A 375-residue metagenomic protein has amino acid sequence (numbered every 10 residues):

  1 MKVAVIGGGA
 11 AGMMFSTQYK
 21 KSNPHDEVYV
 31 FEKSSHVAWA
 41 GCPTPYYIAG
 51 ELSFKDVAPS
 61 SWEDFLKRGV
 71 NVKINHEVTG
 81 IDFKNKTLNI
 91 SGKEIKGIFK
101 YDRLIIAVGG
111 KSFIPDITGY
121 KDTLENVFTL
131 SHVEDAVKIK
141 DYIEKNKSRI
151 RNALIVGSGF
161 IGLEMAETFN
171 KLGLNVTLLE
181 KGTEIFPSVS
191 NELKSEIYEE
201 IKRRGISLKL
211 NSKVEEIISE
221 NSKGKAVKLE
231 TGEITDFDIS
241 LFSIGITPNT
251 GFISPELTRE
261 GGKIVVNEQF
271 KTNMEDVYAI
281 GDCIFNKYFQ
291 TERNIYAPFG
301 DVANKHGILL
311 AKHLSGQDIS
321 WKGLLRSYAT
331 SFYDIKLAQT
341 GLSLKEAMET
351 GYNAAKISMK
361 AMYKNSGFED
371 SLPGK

Functional and structural regions predicted by a protein language model:
M1, G8, C283-K375: Mid-to-C-terminal Rossmann-like scaffold of FAD/NAD(P)H-dependent oxidoreductases
M1-N71, A166-V189: Beta1-alpha1 glycine-rich phosphate/pyrophosphate-binding loop at the start of Rossmann-like nucleotide-binding domains
G9-M13, S35, G110-S112, E134 (+2 more regions): Residue-level detector of alpha-helix initiation sites
H25-E27, R68-G92, F99, K171-E268: A Rossmann-like FAD-binding core segment of flavoenzymes
A58, N152-L154, F160-E216, F299-V302 (+2 more regions): Rossmann-like dinucleotide-binding cores of NAD(P)H-dependent redox enzymes
V108-L172, S207, G261, V266-E268: Glycine-rich dinucleotide-binding loop and its adjacent helix/turn
S112, I264-Y278, A338, N365-P373: FAD-binding beta-loop-beta segment adjacent to the flavin cofactor pocket
T123-K147, I234-L309: FAD-site-proximal beta/loop scaffold in flavoenzymes
